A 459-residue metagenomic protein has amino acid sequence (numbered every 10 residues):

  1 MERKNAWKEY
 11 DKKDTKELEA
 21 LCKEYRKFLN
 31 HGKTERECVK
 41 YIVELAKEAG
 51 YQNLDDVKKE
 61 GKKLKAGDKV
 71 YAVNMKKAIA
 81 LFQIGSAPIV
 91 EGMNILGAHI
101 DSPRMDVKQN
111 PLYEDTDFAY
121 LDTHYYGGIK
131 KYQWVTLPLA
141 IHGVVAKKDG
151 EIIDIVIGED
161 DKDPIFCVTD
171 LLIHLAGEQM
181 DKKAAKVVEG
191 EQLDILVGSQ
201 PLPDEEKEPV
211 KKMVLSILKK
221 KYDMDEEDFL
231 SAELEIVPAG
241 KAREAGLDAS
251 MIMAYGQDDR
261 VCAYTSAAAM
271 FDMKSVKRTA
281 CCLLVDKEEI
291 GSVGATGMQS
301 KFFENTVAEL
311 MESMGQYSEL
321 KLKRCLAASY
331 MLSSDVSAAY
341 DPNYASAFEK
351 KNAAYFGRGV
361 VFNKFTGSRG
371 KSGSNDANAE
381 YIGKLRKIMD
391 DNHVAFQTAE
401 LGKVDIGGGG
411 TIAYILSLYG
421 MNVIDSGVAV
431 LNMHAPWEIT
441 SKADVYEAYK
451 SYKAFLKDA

Functional and structural regions predicted by a protein language model:
M1-A459: N-terminal hydrophobic/helix-forming segments and targeting peptides
